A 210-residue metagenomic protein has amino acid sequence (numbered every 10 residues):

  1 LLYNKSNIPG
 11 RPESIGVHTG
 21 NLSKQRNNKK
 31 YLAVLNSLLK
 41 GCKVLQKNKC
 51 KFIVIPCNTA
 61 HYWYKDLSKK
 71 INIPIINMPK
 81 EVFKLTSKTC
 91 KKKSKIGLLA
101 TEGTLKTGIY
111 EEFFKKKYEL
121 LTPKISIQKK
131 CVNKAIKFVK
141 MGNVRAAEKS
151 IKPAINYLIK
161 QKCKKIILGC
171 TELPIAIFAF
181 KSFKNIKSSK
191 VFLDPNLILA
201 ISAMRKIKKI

Functional and structural regions predicted by a protein language model:
L1-I210: Non-catalytic structural scaffold of enzyme domains
